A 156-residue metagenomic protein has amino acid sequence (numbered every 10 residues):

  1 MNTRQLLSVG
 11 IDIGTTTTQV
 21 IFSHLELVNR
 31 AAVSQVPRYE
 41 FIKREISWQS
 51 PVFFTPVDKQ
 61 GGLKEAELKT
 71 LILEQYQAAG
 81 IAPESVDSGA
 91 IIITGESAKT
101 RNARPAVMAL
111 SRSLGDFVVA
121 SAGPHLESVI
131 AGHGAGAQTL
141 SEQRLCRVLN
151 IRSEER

Functional and structural regions predicted by a protein language model:
M1-T15, I21-R30, R38-I151: Nucleotide/phosphate-binding catalytic cleft detector across ATP-hydrolyzing and phosphate-transferring enzymes
V33: Catalytic or ion-translocation cores adjacent to nucleophile or general acid/base/metal-coordination motifs in diverse
E155-R156: Conserved small/polar residues in nucleotide/adenosyl-binding loops
